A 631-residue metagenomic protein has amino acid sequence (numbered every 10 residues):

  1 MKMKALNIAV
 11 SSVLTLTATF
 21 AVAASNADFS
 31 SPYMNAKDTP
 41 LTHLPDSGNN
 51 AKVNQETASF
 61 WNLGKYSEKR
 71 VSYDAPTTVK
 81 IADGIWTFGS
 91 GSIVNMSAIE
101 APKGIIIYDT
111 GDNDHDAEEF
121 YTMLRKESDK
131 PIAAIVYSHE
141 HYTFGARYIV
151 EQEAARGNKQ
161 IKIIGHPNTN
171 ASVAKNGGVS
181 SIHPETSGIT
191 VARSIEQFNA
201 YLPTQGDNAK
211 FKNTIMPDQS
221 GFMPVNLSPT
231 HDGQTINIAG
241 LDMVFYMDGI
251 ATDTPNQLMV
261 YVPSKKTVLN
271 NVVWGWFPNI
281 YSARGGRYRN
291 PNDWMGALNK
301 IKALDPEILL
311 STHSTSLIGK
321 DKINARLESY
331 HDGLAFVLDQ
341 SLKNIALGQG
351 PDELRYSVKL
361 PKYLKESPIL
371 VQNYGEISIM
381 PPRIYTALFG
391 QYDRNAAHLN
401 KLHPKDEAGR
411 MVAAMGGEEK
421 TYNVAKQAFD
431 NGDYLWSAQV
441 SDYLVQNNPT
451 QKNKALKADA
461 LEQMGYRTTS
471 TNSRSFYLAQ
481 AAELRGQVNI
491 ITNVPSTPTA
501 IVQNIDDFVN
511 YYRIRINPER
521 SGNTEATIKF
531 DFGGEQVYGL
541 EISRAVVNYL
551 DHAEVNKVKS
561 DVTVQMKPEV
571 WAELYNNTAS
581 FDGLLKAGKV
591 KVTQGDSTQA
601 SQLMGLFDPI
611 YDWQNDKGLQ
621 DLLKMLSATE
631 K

Functional and structural regions predicted by a protein language model:
M1-S25: Gram-negative bacterial Sec-dependent N-terminal signal peptides
Y73, T78-I81, K103-G104, H115-K162 (+1 more regions): Active-site metal-binding motif and surrounding structural segment of the metallo-beta-lactamase
D74-E127, Q257-V272: Conserved beta-strand hairpin/beta-sheet module of binuclear metal-dependent hydrolase folds, prominently
K80, A98, S228-V262, T267: Core dinuclear metal-dependent hydrolase active-site scaffold
A171-D248, D293-D305: Metallo-beta-lactamase
F277, P291-E353, S357-R394, L456 (+1 more regions): Divalent-metal (often Zn2+) His-rich catalytic cores of metallo-beta-lactamase-fold enzymes
A408-V440: Alpha-helical segment of the N-proximal tetratricopeptide repeat
Q427, D433-Q439, Q446, K454 (+1 more regions): Feature captures hydrophobic
